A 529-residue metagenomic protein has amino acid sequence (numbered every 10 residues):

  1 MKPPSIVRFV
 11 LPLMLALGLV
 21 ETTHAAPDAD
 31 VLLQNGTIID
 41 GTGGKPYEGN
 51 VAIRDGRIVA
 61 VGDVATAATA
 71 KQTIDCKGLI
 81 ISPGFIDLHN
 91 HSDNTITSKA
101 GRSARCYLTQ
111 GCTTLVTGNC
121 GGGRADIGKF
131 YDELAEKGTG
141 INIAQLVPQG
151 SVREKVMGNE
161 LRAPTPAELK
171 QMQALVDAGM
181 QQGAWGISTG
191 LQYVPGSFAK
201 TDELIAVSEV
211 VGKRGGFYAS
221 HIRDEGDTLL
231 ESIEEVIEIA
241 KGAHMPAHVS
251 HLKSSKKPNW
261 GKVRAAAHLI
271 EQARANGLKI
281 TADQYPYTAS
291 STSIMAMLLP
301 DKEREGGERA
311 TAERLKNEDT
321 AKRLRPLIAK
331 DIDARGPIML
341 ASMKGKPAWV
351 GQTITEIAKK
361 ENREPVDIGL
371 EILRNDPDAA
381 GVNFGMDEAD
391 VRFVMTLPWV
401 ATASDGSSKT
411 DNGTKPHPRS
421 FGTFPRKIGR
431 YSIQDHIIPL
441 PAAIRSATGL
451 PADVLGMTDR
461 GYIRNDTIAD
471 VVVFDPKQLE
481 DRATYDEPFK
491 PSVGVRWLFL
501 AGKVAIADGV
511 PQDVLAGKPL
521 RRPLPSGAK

Functional and structural regions predicted by a protein language model:
R8-E21: Bacterial N-terminal signal peptides
A26-V31, I38-G84: Histidine-rich, glycine-flanked metal-binding segment
G36, G306, T311-N317, F393-W399 (+2 more regions): C-terminal cap of metal-dependent C-N hydrolases
G36, V51, G56, G78 (+14 more regions): Divalent metal-coordination and catalytic microenvironments
I38-N50, A380-V391, D435-I444, A452-F489: Acidic, glycine-enriched loop/beta-strand segments at the rims of small-molecule binding/catalytic pockets
C76-I81, F85-S92, I96-T189, S208-G215 (+3 more regions): Divalent-metal coordination cores built from histidine and acidic residues
L146-V147, S151, K155-P166, K170-V194 (+4 more regions): Active-site neighborhoods of metal-dependent hydrolases
A178-V236: Divalent metal-binding pocket/active-site signature
